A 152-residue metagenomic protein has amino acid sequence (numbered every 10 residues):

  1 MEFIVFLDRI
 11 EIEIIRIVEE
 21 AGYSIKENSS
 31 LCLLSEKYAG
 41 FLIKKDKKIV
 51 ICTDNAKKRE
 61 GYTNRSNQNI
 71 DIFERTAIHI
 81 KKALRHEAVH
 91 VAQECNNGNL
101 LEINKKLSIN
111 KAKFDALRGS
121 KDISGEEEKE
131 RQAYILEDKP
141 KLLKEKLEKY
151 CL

Functional and structural regions predicted by a protein language model:
F6-E27: Zn2+-dependent metallopeptidase catalytic core
D8, E74-A83, I123-E128: Soluble non-cytosolic domains of exported or imported proteins
S30-Y38, N104-K111: Acidic helix-start/capping segments at beta-turn-to-alpha-helix junctions
F41-K45: Extracellular/periplasmic catalytic domains that process cell-envelope and extracellular macromolecules
K48-T53: Short, aliphatic-rich beta-strand segments
A56-L84: Short pre-active-site segment immediately N-terminal to the catalytic Zn-binding motif
E87-N104: Catalytic Zn2+-binding segment of zinc metalloproteases
E102-L152: Metalloprotease/metallohydrolase-associated module, dominated by Zn2+-dependent proteases
